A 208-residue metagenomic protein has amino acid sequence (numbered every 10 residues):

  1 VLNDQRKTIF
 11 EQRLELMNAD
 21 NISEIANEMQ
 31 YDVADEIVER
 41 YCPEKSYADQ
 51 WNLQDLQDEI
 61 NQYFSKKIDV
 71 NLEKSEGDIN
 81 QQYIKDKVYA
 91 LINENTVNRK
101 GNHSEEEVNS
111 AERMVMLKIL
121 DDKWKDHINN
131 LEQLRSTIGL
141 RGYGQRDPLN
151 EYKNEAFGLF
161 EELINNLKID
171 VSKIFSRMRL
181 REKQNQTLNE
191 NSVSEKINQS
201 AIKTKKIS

Functional and structural regions predicted by a protein language model:
V1-S208: Extended, charged helical/alpha-beta scaffold domains that provide interaction surfaces
